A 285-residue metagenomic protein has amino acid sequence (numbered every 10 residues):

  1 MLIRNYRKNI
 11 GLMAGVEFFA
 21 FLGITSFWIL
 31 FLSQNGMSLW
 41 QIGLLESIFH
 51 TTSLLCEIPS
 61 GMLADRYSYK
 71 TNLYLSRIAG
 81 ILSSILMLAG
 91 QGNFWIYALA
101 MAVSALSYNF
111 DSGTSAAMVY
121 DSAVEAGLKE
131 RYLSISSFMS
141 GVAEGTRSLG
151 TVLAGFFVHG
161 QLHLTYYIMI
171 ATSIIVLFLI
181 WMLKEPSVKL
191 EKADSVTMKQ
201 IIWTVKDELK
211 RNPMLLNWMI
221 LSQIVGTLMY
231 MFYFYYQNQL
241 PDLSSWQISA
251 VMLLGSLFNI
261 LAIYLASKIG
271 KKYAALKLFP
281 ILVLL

Functional and structural regions predicted by a protein language model:
M1-R7, K184-W218: Juxtamembrane intracellular "pre-TM" segments in multi-pass secondary transporters
L2-L55, P213-L254: Helix-loop boundary and gating motifs at the non-cytosolic
F18, S83, F94-D111: Hydrophobic core of transmembrane alpha-helices in multi-pass small-molecule transporters, especially MFS/SLC-type
Q34, M87-L88, R147-I168, N238-S244 (+1 more regions): Transmembrane alpha-helix termini and helix-breaking/packing motifs in multi-pass membrane transporters
C56-S68, V158, L261-A275: Helix-to-loop junctions at the C-terminal end of transmembrane segments in multipass secondary transporters
I78-G92, Y97, L284-L285: C-terminal ends and interior cores of transmembrane alpha-helices in multi-pass membrane transporters/permeases
M101-E144: Cytoplasmic helix-loop-helix junction between adjacent transmembrane helices in 12-TM secondary transporters
Y166-V196: Helix-loop junctions on the cytosolic side of multi-pass membrane transporters, especially the intracellular loop
